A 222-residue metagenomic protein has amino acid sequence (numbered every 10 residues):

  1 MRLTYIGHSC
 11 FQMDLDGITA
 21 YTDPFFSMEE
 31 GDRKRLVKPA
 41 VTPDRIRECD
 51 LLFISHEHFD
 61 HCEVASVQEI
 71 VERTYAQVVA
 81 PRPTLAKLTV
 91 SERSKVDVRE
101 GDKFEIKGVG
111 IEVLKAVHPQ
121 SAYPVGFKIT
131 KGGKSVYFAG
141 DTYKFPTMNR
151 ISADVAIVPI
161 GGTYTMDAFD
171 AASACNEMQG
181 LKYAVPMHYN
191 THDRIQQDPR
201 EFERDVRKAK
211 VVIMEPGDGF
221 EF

Functional and structural regions predicted by a protein language model:
M1-Y21, F26-E29, Q197-E221: Zn-dependent metallo-beta-lactamase
D16-I54, V64-E69, T142-R150: Pre-active-site segment of Zn-dependent metallo-hydrolases
Y21-D23, E48-D60, V78-R82, K115 (+4 more regions): Active-site neighborhood of phospho(di)ester-bond hydrolases with catalytic His/Asp-centered motifs
M28-E29, H58-C62, L85-L88, D102-E105 (+5 more regions): Active-site environment of divalent metal-dependent phosphoester hydrolases
A40-F104: Active-site HxH/HxHxD metal-binding segment of metal-dependent hydrolases
Y75, V79-K134, R207-F222: Metallo-beta-lactamase
V90-K103, N149, D170-A172, N176-F222: Binuclear metal-ion centers of metallo-dependent hydrolases, dominated by the metallo-beta-lactamase
H118-M178, R194, E201: Active-site-proximal loop/helix segments of hydrolase catalytic cores
